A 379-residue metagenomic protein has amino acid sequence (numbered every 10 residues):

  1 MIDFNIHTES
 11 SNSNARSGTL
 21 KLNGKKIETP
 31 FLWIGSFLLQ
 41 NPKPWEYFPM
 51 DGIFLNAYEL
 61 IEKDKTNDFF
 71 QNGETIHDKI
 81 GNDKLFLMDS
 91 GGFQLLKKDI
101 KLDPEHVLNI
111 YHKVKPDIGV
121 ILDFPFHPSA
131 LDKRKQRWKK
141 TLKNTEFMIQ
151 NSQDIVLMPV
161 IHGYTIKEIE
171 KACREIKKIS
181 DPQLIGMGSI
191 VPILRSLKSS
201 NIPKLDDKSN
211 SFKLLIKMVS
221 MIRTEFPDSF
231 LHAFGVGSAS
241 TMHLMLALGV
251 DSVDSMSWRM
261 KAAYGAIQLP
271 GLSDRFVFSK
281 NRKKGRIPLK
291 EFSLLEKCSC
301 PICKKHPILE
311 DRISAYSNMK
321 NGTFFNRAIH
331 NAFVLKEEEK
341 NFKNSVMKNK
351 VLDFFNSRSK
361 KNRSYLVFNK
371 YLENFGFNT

Functional and structural regions predicted by a protein language model:
M1-Q153, L372-T379: Non-catalytic, usually N-terminal nucleic-acid engagement modules in DNA/RNA processing proteins
M1-S36, F124-A130, L294-T379: C-terminal extensions of enzymes
D3, I155-L309: Glycine-rich phosphate/ribose-binding loops and adjacent secondary-structure elements that form binding surfaces
L38, T66, F124, D132 (+5 more regions): A generic "cationic amphipathic patch" detector
D99, S129-T141, M148, T165-E168 (+4 more regions): Alpha-helix capping and helix-coil boundary motifs
N109-H112, K143-E146, Q150, R174 (+2 more regions): Surface-exposed alpha-helical segments enriched in charged/polar residues
